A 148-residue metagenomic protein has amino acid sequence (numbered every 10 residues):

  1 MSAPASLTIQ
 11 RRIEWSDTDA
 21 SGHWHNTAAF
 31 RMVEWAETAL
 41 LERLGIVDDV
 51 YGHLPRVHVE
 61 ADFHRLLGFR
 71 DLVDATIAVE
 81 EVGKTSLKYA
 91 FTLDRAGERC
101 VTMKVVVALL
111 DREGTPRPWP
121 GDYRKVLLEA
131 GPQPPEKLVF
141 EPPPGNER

Functional and structural regions predicted by a protein language model:
S2-H58, D111-R148: Hot-dog-fold acyl-thioester-processing enzymes
L40-L87, C100-T102, V107-A108: Hydrophobic beta-strand-centered segment that forms part of the acyl-chain substrate-binding groove
T92-D94: Core beta-strand residues in small-molecule sensory/regulatory alpha/beta domains
